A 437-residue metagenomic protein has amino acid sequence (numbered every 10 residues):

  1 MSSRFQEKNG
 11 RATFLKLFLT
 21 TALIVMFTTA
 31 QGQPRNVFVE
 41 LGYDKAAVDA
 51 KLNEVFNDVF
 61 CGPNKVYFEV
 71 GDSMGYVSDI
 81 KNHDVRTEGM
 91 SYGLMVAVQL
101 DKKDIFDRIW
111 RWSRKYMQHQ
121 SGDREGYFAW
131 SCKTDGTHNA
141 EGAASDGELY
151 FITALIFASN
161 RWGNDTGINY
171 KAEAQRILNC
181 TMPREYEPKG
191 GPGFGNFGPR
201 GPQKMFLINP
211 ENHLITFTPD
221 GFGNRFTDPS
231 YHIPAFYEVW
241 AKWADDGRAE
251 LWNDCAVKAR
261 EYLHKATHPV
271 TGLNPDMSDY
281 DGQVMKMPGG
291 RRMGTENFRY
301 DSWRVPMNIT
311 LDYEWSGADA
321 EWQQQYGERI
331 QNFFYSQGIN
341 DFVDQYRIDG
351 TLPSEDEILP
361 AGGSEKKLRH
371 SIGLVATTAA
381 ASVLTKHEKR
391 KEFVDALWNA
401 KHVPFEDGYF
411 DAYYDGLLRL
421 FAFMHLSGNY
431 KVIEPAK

Functional and structural regions predicted by a protein language model:
M1-T13: N-terminal secretory signal peptides that target proteins for export/translocation
K16-M26: Bacterial N-terminal signal peptides
Q33-C61, I80-T87, G122-Y127, A140-D146 (+3 more regions): Extended ligand-binding clefts on enzyme/binding-domain cores
Q33-G42, N308, A381-K437: Terminal, non-catalytic domain-edge segments
V55-G89, A97-A140: Internal amphipathic alpha-helical repeat/solenoid segments
H83-M90, T137-W162: Aromatic-rich carbohydrate-recognition surfaces in CAZymes
L94-D101, Y150-R161, A235-K242, M307-E314 (+2 more regions): Short glycine/serine- and small hydrophobic-enriched flexible loop segments
D107-R114, G142-L155, K171-E173: Mobile, glycine-rich extracellular loop/lid and propeptide segments that shape or gate substrate/ligand access
